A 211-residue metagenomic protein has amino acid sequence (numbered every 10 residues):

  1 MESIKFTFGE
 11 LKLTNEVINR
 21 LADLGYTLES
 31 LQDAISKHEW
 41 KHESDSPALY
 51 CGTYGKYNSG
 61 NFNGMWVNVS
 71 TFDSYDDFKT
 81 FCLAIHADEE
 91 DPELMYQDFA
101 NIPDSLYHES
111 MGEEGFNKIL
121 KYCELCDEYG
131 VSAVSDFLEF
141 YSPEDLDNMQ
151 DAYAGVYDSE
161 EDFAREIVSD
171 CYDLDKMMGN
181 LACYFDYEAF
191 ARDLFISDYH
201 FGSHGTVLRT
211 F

Functional and structural regions predicted by a protein language model:
E2, L11, N19-L24, S36-A87: N-terminal ordered "arm"
K5, S46-G52, G64-N68, E93-Q97 (+1 more regions): Ordered hydrophobic segments in well-structured contexts
F8-G9, E89, D104-H108, M149 (+3 more regions): Extracellular/secreted glycoprotein ectodomains characterized by long, lumenal stretches of O-glycosylated
N15-A22, Q32-I35, L120-C123, S135-L138 (+3 more regions): Residue-level detector of alpha-helical secondary structure
K56, A164-F211: Acidic, proline/glycine-rich low-complexity IDRs
D73-D145: Structured domain cores in non-transmembrane regions
V131-Y172, R209-T210: Extracytoplasmic/secretory-pathway segments with low complexity and glycosylation-like composition
